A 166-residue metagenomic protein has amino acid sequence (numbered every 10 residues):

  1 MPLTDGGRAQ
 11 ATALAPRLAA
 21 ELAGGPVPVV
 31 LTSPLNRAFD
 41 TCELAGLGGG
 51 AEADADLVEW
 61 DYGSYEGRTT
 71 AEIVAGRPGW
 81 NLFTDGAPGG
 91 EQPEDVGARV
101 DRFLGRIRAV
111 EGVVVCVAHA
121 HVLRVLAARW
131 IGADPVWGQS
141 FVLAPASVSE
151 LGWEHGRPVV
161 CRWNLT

Functional and structural regions predicted by a protein language model:
M1-G49, E91, D95: Active-site-proximal alpha-helix that buttresses catalytic centers in soluble enzyme cores
M1-P2, L44-R102, G152, R162: Phosphate-handling substructures
T12-A19, G97, D101-R108, A127: Generic structural signal for well-ordered alpha-helical scaffold segments
P28, V110-A120: Generic beta-sheet signal
T32-S33, A98, V117-A118: Short beta-strand scaffold positions
W60-A71, A128-T166: Acidic, low-complexity terminal tails and accessory targeting/binding regions of phosphate-metabolizing enzymes
A120-R124, E154: GST superfamily/GST-like fold recognition
